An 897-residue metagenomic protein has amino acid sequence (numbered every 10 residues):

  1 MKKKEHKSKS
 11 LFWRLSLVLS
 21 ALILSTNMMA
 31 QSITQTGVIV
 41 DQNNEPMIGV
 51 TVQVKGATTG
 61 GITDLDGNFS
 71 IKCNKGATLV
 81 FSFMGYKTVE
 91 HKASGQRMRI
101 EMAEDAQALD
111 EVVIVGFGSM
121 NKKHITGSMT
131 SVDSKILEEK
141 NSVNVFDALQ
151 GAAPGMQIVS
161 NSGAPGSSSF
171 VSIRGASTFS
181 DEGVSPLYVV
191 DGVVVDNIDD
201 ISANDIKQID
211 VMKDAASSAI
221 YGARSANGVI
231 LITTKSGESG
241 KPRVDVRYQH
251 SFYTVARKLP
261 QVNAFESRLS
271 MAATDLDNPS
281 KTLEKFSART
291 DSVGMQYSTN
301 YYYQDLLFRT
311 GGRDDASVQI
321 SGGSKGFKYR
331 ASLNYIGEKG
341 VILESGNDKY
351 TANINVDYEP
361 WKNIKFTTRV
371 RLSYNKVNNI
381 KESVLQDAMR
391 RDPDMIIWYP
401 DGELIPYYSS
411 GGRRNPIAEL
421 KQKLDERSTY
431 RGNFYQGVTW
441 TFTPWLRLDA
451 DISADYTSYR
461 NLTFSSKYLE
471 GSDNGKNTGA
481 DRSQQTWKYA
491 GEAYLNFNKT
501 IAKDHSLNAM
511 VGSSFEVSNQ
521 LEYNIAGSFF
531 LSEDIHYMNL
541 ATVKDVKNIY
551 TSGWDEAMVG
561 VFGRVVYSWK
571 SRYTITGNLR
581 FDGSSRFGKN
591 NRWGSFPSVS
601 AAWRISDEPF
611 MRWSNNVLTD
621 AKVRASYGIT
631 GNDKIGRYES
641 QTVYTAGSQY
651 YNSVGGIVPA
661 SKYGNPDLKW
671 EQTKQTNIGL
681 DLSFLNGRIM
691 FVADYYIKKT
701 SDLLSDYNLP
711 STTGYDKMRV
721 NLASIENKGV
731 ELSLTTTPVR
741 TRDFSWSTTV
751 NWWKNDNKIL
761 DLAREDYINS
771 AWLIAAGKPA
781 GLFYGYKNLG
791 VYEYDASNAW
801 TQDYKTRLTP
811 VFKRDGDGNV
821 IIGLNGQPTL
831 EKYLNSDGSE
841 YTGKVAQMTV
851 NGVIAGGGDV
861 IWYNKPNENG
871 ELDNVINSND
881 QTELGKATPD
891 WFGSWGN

Functional and structural regions predicted by a protein language model:
M1-N353, Y358-W361, K365-T367, W670 (+4 more regions): Short, small/polar-rich motifs associated with maturation and membrane association, primarily at protein termini
K122-K123, I220-G222, G240-K241, V255-R257 (+5 more regions): Switch/connector loops and helix/strand junctions flanking conserved nucleotide-binding motifs in nucleotide-processing
L137-K140, S185, T290, D314 (+5 more regions): Extracellular/periplasmic, surface-exposed regions of secreted and cell-surface proteins
D181, S747, K886-G896: Conserved C-terminal beta-signal and adjacent last beta-strands/turns of outer-membrane beta-barrel proteins
D245-M295, N524, V720, V739-E883: Conserved small-residue
S280-S298, R313-S317, L385-I417: Acidic, glycine-rich flexible loop segments
Q296-Y303, K547, I876-N879: Short Pro/Gly-enriched beta-strand edge/turn motifs at strand-loop
V377-R391, L762-Y767: Low-complexity intrinsically disordered tracts that form flexible linkers/tails across taxa
